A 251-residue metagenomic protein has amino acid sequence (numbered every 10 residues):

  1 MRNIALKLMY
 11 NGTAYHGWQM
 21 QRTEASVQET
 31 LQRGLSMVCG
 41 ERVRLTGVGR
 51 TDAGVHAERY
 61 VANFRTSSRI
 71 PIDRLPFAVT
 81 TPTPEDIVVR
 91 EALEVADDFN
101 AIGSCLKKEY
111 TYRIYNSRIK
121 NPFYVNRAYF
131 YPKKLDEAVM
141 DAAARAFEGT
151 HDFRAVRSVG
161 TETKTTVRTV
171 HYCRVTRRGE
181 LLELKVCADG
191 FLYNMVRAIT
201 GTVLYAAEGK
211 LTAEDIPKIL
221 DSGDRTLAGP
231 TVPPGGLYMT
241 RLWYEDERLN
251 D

Functional and structural regions predicted by a protein language model:
M1-D251: Structured-RNA-binding interfaces characteristic of tRNA pseudouridine synthases
